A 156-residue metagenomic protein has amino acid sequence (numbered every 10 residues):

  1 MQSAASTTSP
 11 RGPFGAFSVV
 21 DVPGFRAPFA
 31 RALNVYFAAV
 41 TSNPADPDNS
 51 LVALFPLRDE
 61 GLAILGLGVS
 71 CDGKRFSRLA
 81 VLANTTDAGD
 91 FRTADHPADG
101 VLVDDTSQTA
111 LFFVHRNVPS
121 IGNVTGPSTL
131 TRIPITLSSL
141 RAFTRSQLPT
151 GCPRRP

Functional and structural regions predicted by a protein language model:
M1-P156: Carbohydrate-active catalytic/glycan-binding domains of CAZyme proteins, especially the secreted or lumenal ectodomains
